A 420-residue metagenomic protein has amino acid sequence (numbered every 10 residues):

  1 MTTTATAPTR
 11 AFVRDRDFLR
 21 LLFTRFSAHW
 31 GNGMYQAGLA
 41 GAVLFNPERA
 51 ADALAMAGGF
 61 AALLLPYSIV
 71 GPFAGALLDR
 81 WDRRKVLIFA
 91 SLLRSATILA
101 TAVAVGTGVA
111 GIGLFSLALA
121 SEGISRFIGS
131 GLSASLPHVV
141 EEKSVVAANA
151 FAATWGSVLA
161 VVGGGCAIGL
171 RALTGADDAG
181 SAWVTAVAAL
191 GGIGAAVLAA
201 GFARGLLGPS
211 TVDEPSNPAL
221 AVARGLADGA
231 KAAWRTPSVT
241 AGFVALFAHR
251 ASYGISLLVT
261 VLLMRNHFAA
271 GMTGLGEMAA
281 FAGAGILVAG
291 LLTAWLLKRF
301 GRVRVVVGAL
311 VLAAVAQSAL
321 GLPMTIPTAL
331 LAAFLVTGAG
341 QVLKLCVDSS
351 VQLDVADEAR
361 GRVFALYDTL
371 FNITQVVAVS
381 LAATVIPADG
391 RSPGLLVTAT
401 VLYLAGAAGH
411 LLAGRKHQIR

Functional and structural regions predicted by a protein language model:
T2-L19, G205-V244: Juxtamembrane intracellular "pre-TM" segments in multi-pass secondary transporters
L22, F26, W30-G41, R171-T185 (+2 more regions): A single, central transmembrane helix in multi-pass transporters
F26, A110-F127, T328-V342: Hydrophobic core of transmembrane alpha-helices in multi-pass small-molecule transporters, especially MFS/SLC-type
G38-P47, A102-T107, V162-V187, N266-H267 (+1 more regions): Transmembrane alpha-helix termini and helix-breaking/packing motifs in multi-pass membrane transporters
A53-L54, E142-A152, M272-T273, D357-L366: Loop-to-transmembrane helix entry/capping segments in MFS-fold secondary transporters and related SLC/MFSD carriers
A62, I69-F73, R80, R84-V86 (+7 more regions): C-terminal transmembrane bundle of multi-pass solute transporters/carriers
L117-V158: Cytoplasmic helix-loop-helix junction between adjacent transmembrane helices in 12-TM secondary transporters
H138-V139, G191-N217, L411-R420: Helix-loop junctions on the cytosolic side of multi-pass membrane transporters, especially the intracellular loop
